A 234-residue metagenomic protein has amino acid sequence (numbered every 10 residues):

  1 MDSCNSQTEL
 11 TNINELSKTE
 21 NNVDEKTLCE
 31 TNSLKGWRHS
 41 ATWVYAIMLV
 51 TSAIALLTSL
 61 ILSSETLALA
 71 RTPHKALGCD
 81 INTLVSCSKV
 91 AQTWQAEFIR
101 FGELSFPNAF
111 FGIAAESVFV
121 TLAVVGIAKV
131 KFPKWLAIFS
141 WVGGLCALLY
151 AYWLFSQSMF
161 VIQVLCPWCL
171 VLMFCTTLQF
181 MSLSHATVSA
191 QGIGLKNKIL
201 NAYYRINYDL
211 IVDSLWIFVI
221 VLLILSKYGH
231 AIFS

Functional and structural regions predicted by a protein language model:
K18-A41, A190-Y208: Membrane-interfacial, low-structure loops and terminal tails that flank and connect transmembrane helices in multi-pass
T42-R71, L222-L223: N-terminal signal-anchor transmembrane alpha helix
E65-A76, L149-T176, S226-S234: Interfacial helix-loop-helix junctions of multi-pass membrane proteins
L67-S105: Extracytosolic (periplasmic/ER-lumenal) interhelical loops and adjacent juxtamembrane/interface segments of multi-pass
V90, W94-V118, L165-T177: Membrane-interface loop-to-helix entry segments
F106-A128, C146, Y150: Hydrophobic alpha-helical transmembrane segments
A114-V120, L172-A190, W216-I220: Hydrophobic cores of alpha-helical transmembrane segments in multi-pass inner/ER membrane proteins, independent
N207-A231: Final/C-terminal transmembrane alpha-helix of multipass membrane proteins
